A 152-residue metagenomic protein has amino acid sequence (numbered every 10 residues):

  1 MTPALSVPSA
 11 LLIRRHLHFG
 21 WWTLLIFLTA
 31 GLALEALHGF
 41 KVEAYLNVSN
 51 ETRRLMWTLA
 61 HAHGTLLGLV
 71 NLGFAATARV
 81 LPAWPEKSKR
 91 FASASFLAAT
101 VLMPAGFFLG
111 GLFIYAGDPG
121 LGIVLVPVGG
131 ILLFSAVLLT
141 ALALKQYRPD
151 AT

Functional and structural regions predicted by a protein language model:
T2-H61, T65-T152: Polytopic transmembrane helical bundles with strong interfacial aromatic enrichment
